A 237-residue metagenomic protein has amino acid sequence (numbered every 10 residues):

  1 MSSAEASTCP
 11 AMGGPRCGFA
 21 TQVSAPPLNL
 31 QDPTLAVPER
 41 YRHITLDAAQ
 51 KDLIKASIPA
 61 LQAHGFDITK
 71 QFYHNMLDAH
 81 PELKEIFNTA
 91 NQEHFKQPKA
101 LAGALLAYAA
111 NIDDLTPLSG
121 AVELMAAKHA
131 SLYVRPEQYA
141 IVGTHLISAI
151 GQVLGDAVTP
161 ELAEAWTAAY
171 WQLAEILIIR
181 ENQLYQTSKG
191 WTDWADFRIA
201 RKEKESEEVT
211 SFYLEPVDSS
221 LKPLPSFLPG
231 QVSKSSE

Functional and structural regions predicted by a protein language model:
S2-W194, I199-K202: Globin-like tetrapyrrole-binding proteins
W191-E237: Ferredoxin-reductase
